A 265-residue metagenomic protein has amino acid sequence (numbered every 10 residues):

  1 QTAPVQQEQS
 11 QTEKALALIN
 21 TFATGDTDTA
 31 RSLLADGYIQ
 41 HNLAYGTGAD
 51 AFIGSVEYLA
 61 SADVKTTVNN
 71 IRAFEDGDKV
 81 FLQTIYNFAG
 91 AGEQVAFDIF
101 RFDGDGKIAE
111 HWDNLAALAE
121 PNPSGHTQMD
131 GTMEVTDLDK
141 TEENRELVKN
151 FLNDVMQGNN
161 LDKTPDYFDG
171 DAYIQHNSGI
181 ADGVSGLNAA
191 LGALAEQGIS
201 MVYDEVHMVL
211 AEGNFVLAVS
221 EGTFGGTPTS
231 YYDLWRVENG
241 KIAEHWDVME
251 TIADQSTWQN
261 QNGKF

Functional and structural regions predicted by a protein language model:
A3-F265: C-terminal and inter-domain tail/linker signature
